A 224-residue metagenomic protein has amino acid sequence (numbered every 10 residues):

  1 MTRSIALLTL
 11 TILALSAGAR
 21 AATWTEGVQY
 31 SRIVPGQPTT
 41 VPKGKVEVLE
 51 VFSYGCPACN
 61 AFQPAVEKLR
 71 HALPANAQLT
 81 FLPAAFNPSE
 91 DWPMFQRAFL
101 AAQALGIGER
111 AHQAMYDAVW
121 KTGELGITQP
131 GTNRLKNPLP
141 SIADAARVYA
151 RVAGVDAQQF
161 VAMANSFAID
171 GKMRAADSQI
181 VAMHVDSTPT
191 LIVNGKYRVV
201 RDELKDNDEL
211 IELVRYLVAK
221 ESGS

Functional and structural regions predicted by a protein language model:
T2-D91, V181-A182, A219-S224: Extracytoplasmic thiol/disulfide redox context detector
I5, S53, R147-S224: C-terminal cap of thioredoxin/glutaredoxin-like
A22-I33, M115, K136-A143, N207 (+1 more regions): Periplasmic c-type cytochrome electron-transfer domains
G44-E47, L105, S187-P189: Envelope-exposed proteins and targeting segments
F52-G55, A84-P88, L100-A101, E124 (+4 more regions): Second-shell loop/turn segments in exported
N60-K136, E212, Y216-S224: Structural alpha/beta surface segment adjacent to cysteine/selenocysteine redox centers across thiol/disulfide enzymes
W92-A101, I107-G108, P140-A168: Conserved segment of the thioredoxin-like fold in thiol-based oxidoreductases
